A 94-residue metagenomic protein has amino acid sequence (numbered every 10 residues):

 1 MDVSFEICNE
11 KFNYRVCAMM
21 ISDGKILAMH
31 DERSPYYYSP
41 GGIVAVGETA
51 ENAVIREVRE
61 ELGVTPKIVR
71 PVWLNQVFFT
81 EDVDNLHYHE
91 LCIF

Functional and structural regions predicted by a protein language model:
M1-C17, D23, L86-L91: Acidic, metal-coordinating catalytic segment for phosphate/diphosphate chemistry, firing primarily on the Nudix
M1-E6, S34-G42, Q76-H87: Charged, low-complexity, helix/coiled-coil-prone segments
S4-I7, H30, T65: Intrinsically disordered, low-complexity segments enriched in polar/charged residues with Gly/Pro, especially when
S22-E60, W73: Conserved Nudix-box catalytic region and its N-terminal flanking loop in Nudix hydrolases and closely related
G63-F94: Active-site segment of metal-dependent pyrophosphate-handling enzymes, primarily the Nudix hydrolase catalytic core
